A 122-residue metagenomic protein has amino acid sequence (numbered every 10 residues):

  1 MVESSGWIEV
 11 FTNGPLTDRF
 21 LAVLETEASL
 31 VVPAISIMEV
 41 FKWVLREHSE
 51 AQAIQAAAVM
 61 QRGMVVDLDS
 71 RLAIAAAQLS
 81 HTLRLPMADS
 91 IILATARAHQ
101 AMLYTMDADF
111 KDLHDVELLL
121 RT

Functional and structural regions predicted by a protein language model:
M1-V32, V44-Q55, T122: Short, well-structured N-terminal submotif of metal-dependent ribonuclease cores
S5, R71, P86, S90-I91: Active-site phosphate/pyrophosphate-handling residues
W7-I8, I37, A73, F110-K111: A generic structural signal for short hydrophobic patches within well-formed alpha-helices
T17, I37, A53-A56, D69 (+1 more regions): A general structural signal for well-ordered alpha-helical segments in protein cores
E39, Q61-T82: Acidic catalytic patch
R62, L93-T122: Acidic, PIN/NYN-like endoribonuclease modules and their adjacent C-terminal/linker elements
